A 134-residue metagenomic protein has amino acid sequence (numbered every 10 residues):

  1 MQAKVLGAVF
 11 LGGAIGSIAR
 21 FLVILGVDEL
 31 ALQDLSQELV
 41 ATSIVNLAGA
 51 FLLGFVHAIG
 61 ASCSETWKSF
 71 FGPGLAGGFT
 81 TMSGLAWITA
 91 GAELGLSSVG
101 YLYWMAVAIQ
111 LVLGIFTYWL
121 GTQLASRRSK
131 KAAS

Functional and structural regions predicted by a protein language model:
M1-S134: Membrane-interface helix-loop junctions in multi-pass transporters/channels
